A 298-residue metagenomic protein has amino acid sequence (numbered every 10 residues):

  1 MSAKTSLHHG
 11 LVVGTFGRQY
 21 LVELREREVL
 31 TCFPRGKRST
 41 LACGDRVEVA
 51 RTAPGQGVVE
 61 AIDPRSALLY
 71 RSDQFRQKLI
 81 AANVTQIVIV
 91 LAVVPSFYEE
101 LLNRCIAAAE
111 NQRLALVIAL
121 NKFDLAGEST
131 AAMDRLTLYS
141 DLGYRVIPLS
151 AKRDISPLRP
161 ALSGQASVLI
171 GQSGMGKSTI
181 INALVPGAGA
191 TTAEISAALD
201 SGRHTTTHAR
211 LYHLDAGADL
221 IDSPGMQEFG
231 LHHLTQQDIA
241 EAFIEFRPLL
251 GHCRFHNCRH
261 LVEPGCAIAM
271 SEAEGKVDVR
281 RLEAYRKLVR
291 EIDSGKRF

Functional and structural regions predicted by a protein language model:
M1-E110: C-terminal effector/interaction modules appended to NTPase cores
A3-S6, L41-A53, D63-I87, L114-L116 (+4 more regions): Helix-rich effector regions associated with P-loop NTPase G domains
S72-D73, L102, A131-A132, D154 (+1 more regions): Amphipathic coiled-coil/heptad-repeat helices and related helical stalk/stem segments that mediate oligomerization
A92-Y144: Phosphate-binding glycine-rich loops and their immediate beta-loop-alpha structural context
E99, K152-S156, T205: Structural motif corresponding to alpha-helix initiation and N-cap regions
E100-A107, D134-T137, D141, S156 (+4 more regions): Solvent-exposed alpha-helical segments within well-ordered globular domains of core cellular machineries
L125-M175: Canonical P-loop GTPase G-domain recognition
S173, S178-T179, A183: Walker A/P-loop
